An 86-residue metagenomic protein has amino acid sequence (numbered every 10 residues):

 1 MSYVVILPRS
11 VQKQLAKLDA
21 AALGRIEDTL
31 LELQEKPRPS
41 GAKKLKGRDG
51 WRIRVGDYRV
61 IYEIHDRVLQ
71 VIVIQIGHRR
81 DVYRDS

Functional and structural regions predicted by a protein language model:
M1-I6, S10-G24, V55, E63-S86: Enriched for short, Lys/Arg-rich terminal
D28-R54: A short, surface-exposed loop/turn module that caps and links secondary-structure elements
